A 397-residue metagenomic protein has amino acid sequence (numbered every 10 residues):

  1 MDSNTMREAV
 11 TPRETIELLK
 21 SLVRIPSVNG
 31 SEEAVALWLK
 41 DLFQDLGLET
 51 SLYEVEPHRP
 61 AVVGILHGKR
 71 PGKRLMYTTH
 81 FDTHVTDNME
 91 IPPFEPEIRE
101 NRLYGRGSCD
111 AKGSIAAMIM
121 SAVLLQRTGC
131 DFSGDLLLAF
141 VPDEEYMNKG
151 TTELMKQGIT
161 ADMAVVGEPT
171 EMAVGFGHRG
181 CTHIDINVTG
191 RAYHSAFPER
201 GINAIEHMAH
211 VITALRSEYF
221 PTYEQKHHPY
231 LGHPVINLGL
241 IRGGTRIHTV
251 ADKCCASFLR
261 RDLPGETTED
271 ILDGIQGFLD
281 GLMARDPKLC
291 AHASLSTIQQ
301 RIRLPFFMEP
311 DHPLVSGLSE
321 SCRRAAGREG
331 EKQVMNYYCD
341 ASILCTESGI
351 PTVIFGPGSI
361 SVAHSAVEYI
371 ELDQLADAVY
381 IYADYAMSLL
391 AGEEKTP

Functional and structural regions predicted by a protein language model:
M1-S3, V10, F176, H183-P397: Metal-dependent amide/peptide-bond hydrolase catalytic core, centered on the "pita-bread" metallohydrolase fold
D2-R106, R127, D131-F132, G349 (+1 more regions): Acidic/His- and Gly-rich active-site-bordering loop/insert found across diverse amide/peptide-bond hydrolases
S51, L75-Y77, A139, M163-V165 (+3 more regions): Hydrophobic/aromatic beta-strand patches that form the interior of the parallel beta-sheet core in alpha/beta enzyme
Y53-E56, G107-A111, K332-Y337: Active-site nucleophile and cofactor-binding loops and adjacent substrate-binding regions of central metabolic enzymes
P57-P60, M147, E171-M172, Y337-D340: Short acidic loop-to-helix transition motifs that present clustered carboxylates
Y77, E97-E145, I184-V188, E199-Y219 (+2 more regions): Alpha-helical metal-binding/catalytic segments enriched in His/Glu/Asp
A111-H183, L390, E394-P397: Acidic/histidine-rich catalytic neighborhood of metal-dependent amide-processing enzymes
